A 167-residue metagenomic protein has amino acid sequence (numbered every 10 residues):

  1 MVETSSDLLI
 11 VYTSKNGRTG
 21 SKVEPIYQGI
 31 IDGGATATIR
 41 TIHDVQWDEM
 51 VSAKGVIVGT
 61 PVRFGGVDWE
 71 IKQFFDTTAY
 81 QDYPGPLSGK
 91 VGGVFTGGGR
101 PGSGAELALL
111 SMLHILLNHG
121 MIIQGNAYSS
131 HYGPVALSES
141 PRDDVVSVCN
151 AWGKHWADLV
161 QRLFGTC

Functional and structural regions predicted by a protein language model:
V2-L9, R18-A53, V58-C167: FMN-binding flavodoxin-like domain, especially the glycine-rich phosphate-binding loop
